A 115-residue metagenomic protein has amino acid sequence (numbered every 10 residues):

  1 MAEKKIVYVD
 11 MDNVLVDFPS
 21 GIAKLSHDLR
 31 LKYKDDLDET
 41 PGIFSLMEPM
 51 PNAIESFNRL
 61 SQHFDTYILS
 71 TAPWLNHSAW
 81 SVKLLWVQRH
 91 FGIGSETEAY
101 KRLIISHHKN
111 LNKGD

Functional and structural regions predicted by a protein language model:
M1-M47: Active-site neighborhood of HAD-like aspartate-dependent phosphohydrolases
A2-I6, E55, Q62, S95-T97: Charged phosphate-binding loop/patch that engages nucleotide di/tri-phosphates or the phosphate backbone of nucleic
I6, E98-D115: Conserved Lys-Pro-Asp/Glu-containing loop-to-beta segment of HAD-superfamily phosphomonoesterases, centered on
V9, M47, L69-T71, S106-H107: Short His-Asn-centered micro-motif
V16-F18, K24, I68, L75-A79 (+1 more regions): Short catalytic/ligand-binding loop motif for oxyanion handling, primarily in non-cytosolic enzymes, centered on
E48, A53-K83, V87: Substrate-recognition element of Asp-dependent hydrolases with the DxDx(T/V) motif
S61-D65, G92, K113-D115: Short glycine/proline-enriched coil/turn segments at helix->beta-strand junctions
L85-I105: Structural recognition of alpha->loop->beta junctions
